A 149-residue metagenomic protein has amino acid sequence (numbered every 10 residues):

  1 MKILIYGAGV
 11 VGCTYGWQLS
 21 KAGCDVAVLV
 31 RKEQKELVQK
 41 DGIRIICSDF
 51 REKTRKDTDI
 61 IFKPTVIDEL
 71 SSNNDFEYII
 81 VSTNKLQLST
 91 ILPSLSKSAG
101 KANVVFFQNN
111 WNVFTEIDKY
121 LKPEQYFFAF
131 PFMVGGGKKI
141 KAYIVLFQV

Functional and structural regions predicted by a protein language model:
M1-E52: NAD(P)+-binding Rossmann beta1-loop-alpha1 motif at the extreme N-terminus of oxidoreductases
R55-Y143: Rossmann-like NAD(P)(H) cofactor-binding subdomain of soluble oxidoreductases
L146-V149: Conserved anion/nucleotide-ligand pocket segment
